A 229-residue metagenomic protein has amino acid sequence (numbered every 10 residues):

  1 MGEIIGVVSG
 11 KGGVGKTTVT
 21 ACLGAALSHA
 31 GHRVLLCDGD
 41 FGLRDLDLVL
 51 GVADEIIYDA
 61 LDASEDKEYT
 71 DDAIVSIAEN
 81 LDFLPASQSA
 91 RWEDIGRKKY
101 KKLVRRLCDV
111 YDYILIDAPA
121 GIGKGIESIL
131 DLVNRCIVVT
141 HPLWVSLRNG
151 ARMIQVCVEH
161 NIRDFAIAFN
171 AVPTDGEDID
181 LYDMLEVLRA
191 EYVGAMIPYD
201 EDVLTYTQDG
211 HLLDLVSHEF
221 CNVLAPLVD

Functional and structural regions predicted by a protein language model:
G2-G39, L107: Walker A/P-loop phosphate-binding motif and the immediately C-terminal alpha-helix
G10, H141-P142, I167-E177, M196-V203: G-domain G4 guanine-recognition motif of GTPases
L36-D109, E201, Y206-D209, L213: P-loop/Walker-type NTP enzyme "switch/lid" segment
G123-W144: Inter-motif core of Ras-like GTPase G domains
R148-I162: Conserved C-terminal guanine-recognition region of P-loop GTPase G domains, centered on the G4
P173, L185-H211: Beta-strand-loop-alpha "switch" segments that mediate conformational coupling across diverse proteins
Y206-D229: NTP-binding/hydrolysis catalytic cores, primarily Walker-type P-loop NTPases
